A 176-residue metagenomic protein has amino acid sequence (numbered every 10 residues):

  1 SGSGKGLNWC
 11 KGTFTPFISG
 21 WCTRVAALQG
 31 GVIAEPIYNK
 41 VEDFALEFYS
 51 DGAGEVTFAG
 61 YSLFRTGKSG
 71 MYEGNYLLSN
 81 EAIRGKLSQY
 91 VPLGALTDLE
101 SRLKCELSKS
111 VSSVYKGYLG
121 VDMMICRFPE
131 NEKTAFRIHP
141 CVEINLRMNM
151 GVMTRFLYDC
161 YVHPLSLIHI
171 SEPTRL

Functional and structural regions predicted by a protein language model:
S1: Conserved anion/nucleotide-ligand pocket segment
G4: Short, glycine/charge-rich flexible loops or terminal/linker lids adjacent to PRPP-binding catalytic cores
G12-E73, M124-C141, N145, N149: Phosphate-binding site of ATP-dependent enzymes
I18-S19, T23-P36, G70-A135, R175: A long amphipathic alpha-helix within ATP-dependent nucleotide-binding catalytic cores
F48-C105, N145-L167: ATP-dependent carboxylate/phosphate-activation module, predominantly the ATP-grasp catalytic core and closely related
G120, I138-C141, T154, Y158: A general structural signal for well-ordered alpha-helical packing
S166-L176: Residue-level detector of conserved catalytic or cofactor/ligand-binding positions in enzyme active sites
